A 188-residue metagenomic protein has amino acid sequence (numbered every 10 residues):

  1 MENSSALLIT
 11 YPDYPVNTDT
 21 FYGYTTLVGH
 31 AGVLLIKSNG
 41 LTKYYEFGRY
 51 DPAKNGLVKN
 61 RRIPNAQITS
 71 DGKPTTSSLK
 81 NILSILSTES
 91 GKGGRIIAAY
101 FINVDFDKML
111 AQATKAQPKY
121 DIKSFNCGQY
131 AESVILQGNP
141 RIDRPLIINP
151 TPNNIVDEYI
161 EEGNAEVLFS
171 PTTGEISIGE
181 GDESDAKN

Functional and structural regions predicted by a protein language model:
M1-K92: Glycine-rich catalytic cores of cysteine/serine-nucleophile enzymes that process amide/ester linkages in cell-envelope
L7-T10, G40-L41, E46, I96-I97 (+4 more regions): A general marker of short, structured functional hotspots
P12, Y45-E46, D51, F101-I102 (+3 more regions): Compositionally biased, intrinsically disordered low-complexity regions enriched in proline and serine
V16, Y50, N55, D105-F106 (+2 more regions): Short linear sequence elements within intrinsically disordered, low-complexity coil regions
D19-Y22, K92-A98, A113-I122: Second-shell loop/turn segments in exported
Y24-V28, G72-T75, A99-F106, Y120-G128: Solvent-exposed, acidic/flexible segments
L83-A111: A structural motif
F106-N188: Activation targets extended, charge/polar-rich intrinsically disordered C-terminal tails
